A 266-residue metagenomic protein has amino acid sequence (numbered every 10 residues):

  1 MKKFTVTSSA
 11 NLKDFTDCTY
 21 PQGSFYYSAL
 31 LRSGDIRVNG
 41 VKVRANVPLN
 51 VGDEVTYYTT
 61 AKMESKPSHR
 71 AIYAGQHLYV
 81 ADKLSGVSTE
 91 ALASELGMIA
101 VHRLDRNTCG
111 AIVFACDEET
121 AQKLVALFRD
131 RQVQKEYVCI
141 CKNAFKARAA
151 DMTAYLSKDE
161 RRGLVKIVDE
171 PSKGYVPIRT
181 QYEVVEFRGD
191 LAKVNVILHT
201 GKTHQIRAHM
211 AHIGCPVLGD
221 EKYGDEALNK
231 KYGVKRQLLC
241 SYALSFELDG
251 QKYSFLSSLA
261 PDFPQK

Functional and structural regions predicted by a protein language model:
M1-K266: RNA pseudouridine synthases
